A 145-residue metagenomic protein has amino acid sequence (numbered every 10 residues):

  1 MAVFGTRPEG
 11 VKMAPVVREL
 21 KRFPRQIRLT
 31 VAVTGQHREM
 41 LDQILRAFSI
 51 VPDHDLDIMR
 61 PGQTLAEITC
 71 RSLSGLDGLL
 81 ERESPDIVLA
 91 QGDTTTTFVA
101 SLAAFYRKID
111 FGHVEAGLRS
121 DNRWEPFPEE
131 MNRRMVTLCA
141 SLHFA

Functional and structural regions predicted by a protein language model:
M1, R28-T30, I87, G112 (+1 more regions): A structural signal for isolated positions on well-ordered beta-strands in alpha/beta enzyme cores
M1-G35: N-terminal subdomain of nucleotide-sugar transferases
R25, R107-D110: A short helix->loop->beta-strand "cap" motif at the edges of active sites that frequently abuts
R25-R71, G75: Conserved nucleotide-sugar phosphate-binding/catalytic loop shared by glycosyltransferases and other
L56-M59, Q91-G92, V114-G117, N122: Short beta->alpha connector loops at strand-helix junctions that form conserved, small/polar/Pro-enriched
L80, S84-D86: Proline-aspartate-enriched helix->loop->beta-strand connector
L89-Y106: An aromatic- and histidine-rich active-site surface loop
I109-A145: Active-site-proximal region of nucleotide-activated glycan assembly enzymes, centered on histidine/acidic-rich loops
